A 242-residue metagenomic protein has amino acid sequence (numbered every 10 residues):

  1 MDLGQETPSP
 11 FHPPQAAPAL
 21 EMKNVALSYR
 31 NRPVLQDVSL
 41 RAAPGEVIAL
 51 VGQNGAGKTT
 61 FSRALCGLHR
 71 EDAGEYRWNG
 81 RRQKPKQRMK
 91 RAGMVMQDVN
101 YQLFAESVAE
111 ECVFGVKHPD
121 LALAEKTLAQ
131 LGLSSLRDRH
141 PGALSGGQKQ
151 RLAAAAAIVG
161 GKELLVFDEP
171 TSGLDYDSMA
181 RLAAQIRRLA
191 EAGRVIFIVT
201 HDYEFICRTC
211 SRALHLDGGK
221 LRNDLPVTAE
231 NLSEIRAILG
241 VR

Functional and structural regions predicted by a protein language model:
M1-G4, K220-V241: Conserved beta-strand-loop-alpha-helix hinge in the C-terminal portion of ABC ATPase nucleotide-binding domains
V51-Q53: The feature captures the beta-strand-to-loop junction immediately N-terminal to the Walker
C66: Helix-to-loop junction immediately C-terminal to a conserved catalytic motif
L121-L136: Conserved ABC ATPase "signature" region
H140-L144: Conserved ABC ATPase signature
A157-I158: ABC ATPase C-loop
L165-D168: Catalytic Walker B motif of ABC-type/P-loop ATPase nucleotide-binding domains
T200-H201: H-loop/switch region of ABC-family ATPase nucleotide-binding domains
